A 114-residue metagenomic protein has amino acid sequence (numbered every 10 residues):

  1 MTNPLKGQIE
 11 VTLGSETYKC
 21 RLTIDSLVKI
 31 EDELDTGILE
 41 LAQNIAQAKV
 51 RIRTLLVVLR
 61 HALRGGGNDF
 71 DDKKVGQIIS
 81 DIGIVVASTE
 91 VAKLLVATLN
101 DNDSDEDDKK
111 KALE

Functional and structural regions predicted by a protein language model:
M1-T17, D35-V50, G67-E114: Charged interaction scaffolds used for protein-protein
R21-L22: Short linear motifs in exposed loops
K29-E31: A short, polar/charged loop-to-alpha-helix boundary motif
L56-R64, E90-K93: Short, hydrophobic/amphipathic alpha-helical patches that form generic packing surfaces within helical domains
